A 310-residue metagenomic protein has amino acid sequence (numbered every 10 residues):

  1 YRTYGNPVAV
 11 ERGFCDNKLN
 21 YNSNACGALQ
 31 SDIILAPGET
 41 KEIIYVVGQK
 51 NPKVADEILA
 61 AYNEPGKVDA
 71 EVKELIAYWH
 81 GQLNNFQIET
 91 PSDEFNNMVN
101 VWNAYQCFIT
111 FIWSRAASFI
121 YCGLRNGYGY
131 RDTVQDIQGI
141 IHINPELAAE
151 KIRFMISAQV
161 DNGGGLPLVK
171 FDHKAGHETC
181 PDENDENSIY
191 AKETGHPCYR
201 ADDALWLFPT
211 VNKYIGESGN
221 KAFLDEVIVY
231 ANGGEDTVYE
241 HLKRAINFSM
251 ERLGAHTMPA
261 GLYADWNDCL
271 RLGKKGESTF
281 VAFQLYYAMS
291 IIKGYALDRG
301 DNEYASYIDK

Functional and structural regions predicted by a protein language model:
Y1-P37, N96-V99, N103, C107: Trp/Gly-enriched beta-strand surface patches
Y1-R12, L29, A55-I88, S92 (+1 more regions): Polysaccharide-binding surfaces and accessory modules of carbohydrate-active proteins
C26-L29, A116-R125, H173, H177 (+2 more regions): Active-site-adjacent structural elements in folded domains
I33-N51, L285-A288: Short Pro-Gly-centered flexible turn/kink motifs
D56-E57, K221-Y230, G300-Y307: Short, glycine/acidic-rich hinge or "gate" loops at secondary-structure transitions that mediate conformational
K73-L124, E150, F154, F248: Low-complexity, Ser/Thr/Pro/Gly-enriched N-terminal "stalk/linker" regions
Y128-T133, I137-H256, S278-Y286: Aromatic-rich carbohydrate-recognition surfaces in CAZymes
L166-P167, Q284-K310: Catalytic cores of carbohydrate-active enzymes
